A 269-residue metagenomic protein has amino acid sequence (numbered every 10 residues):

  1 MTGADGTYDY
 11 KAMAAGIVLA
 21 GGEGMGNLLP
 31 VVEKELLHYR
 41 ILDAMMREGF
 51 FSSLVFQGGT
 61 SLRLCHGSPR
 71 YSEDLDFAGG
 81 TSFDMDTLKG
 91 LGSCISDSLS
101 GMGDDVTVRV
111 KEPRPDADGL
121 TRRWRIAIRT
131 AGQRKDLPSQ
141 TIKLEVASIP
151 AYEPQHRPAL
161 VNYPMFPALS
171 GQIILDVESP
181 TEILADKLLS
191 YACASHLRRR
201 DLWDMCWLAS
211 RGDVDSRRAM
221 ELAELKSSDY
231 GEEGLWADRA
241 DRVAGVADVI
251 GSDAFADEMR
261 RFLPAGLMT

Functional and structural regions predicted by a protein language model:
M1-V55, C65-S68, G80-T269: Structured mid-to-C-terminal alpha-helical surface segments
Q57-T60: Glycine-rich beta-strand-to-loop/alpha-helix junction loops that act as flexible
S72: Anion-coordinating catalytic cores for phosphoryl-, nucleotidyl-, and glycosidic chemistry
